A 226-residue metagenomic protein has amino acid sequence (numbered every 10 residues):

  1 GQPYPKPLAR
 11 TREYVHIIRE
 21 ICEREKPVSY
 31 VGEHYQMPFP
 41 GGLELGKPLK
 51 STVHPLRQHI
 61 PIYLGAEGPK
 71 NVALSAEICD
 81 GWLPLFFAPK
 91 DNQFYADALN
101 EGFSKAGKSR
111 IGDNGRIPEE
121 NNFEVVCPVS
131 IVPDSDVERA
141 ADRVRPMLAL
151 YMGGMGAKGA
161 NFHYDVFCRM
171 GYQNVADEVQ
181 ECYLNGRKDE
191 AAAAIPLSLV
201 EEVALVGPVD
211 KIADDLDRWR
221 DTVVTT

Functional and structural regions predicted by a protein language model:
G1-T226: Active-site-adjacent structural elements that line small-molecule/cofactor binding pockets in enzymes
